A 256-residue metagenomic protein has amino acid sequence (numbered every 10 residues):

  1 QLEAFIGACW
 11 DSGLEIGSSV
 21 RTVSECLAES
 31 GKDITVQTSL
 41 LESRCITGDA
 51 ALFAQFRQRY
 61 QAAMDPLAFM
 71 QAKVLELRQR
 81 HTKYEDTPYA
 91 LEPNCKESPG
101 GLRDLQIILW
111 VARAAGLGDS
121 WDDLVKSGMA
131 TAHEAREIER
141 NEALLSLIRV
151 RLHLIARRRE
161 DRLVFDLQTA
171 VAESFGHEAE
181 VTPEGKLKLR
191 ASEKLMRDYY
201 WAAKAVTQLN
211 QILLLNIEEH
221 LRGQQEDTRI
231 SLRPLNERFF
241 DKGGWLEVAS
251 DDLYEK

Functional and structural regions predicted by a protein language model:
Q1-K256: A nucleotide- and high-energy phosphate-metabolite-utilizing enzyme signature
